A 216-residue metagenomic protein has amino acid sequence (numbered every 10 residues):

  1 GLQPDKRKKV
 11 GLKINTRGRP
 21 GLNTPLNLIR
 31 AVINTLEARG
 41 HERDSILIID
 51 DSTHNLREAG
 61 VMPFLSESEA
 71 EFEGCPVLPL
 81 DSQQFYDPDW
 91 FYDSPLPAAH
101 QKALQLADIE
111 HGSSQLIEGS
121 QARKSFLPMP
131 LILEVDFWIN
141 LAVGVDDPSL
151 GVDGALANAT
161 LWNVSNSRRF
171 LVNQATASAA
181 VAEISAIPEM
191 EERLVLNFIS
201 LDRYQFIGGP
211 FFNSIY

Functional and structural regions predicted by a protein language model:
G1-K9, R17-R19, N23-Y216: Extended, low-polarity segments enriched in aliphatic/aromatic residues
